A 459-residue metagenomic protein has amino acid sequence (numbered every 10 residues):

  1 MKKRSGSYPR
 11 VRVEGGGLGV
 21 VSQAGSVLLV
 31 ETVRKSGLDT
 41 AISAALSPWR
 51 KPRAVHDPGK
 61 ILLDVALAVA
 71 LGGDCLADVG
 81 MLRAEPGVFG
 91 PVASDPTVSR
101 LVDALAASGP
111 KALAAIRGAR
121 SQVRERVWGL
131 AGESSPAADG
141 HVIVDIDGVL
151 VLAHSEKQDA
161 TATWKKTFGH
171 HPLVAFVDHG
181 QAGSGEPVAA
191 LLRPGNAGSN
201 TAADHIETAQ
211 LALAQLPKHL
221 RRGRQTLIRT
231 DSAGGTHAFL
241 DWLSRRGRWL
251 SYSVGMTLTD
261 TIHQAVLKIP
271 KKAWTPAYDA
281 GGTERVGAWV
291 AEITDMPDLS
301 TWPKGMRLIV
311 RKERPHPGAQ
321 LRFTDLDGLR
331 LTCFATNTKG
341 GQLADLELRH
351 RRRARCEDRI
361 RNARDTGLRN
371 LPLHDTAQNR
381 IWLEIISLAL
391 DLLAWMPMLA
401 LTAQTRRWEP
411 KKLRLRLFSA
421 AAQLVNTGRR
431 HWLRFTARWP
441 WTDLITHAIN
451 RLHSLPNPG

Functional and structural regions predicted by a protein language model:
M1-F168, V174-G198, A203-R221, P397 (+1 more regions): Dynamic "connector" segments at or just before major functional cores
M1-V11, L18, S251-R364, H447-G459: An anionic, glycine-rich sequence signature occurring as long contiguous blocks
G19-V20, P52-K60, T324, L373-L383 (+1 more regions): Structural motif
T32, D64-V65, V79, V98 (+8 more regions): Short, conserved catalytic/metal-binding motifs centered on acidic residues
V79, Q342-M396: Short amphipathic alpha-helical "interface-anchor" segments enriched in bulky aromatics
V149-V151, P194-A197, T257-T259, R314-H316 (+8 more regions): Short, glycine-/Ser/Thr-/acidic-enriched flexible segments
A203-T261: Domain-level cores of phosphate- or acyl-group-handling catalytic modules
N370-T442: Basic, amphipathic alpha-helical segments enriched in Lys/Arg and hydrophobic/aromatic residues
